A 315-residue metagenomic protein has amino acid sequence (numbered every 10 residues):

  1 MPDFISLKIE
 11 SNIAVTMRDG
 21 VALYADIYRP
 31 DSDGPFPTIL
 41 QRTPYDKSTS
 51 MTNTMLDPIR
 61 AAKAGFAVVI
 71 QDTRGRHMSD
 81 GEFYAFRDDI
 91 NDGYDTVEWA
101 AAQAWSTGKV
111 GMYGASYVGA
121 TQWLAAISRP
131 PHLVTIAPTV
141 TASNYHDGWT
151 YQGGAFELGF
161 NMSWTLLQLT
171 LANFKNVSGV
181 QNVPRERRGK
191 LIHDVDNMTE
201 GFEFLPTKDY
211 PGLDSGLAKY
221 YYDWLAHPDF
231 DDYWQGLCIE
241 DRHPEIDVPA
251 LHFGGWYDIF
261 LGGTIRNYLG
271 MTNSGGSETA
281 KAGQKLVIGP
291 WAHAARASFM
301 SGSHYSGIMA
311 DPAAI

Functional and structural regions predicted by a protein language model:
M1-D33, F230: N-terminal cap/lid segment of alpha/beta-hydrolase-fold proteins
V21-Y24, P30-I39, S106, E245-I246: Proline/glycine-enriched tight loop/beta-turn segments at coil->beta junctions that connect or precede beta-strands
P30-A102, T150-Q152, F156-L158, A297-S306 (+1 more regions): Cap/lid segment of the alpha/beta-hydrolase catalytic domain
M55, K63, I127-E245: Accessory cap/linker subdomain of secreted extracellular hydrolases
W105-Y117: Alpha/beta-hydrolase fold nucleophile elbow
Y113, A137-V140, V287-P290: Alpha/beta-hydrolase-fold catalytic nucleophile elbow
V118, Q122-A126: Short helix immediately C-terminal to the catalytic nucleophile in hydrolase catalytic domains
G216, Y222-I315: C-terminal subdomain of alpha/beta-hydrolase-fold enzymes, centered on the catalytic histidine and its supporting
